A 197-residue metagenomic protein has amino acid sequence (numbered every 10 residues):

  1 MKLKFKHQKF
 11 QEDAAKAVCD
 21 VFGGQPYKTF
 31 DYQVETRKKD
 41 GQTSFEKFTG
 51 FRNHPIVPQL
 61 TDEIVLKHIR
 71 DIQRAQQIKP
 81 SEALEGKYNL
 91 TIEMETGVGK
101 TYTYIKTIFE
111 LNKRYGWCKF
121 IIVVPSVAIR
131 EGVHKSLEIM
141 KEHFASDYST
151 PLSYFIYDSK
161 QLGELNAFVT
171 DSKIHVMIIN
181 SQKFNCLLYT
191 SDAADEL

Functional and structural regions predicted by a protein language model:
M1-Q73: Helicase-associated low-complexity/disordered flanking segments
Q11, Y104, V133, I178-N180: Conserved structural-core and active-site-/substrate-pathway-adjacent residues in large, well-folded domains of enzymes
R70-A83: Pre-Walker A adenine-sensing motif
K87-Y104: Walker A/P-loop
Y102-Y115: Walker A/P-loop NTP-binding motif
C118-M140: Conserved Walker A/P-loop ATP-binding site and its immediately adjacent core in helicase/helicase-like ATPase domains
D147-L188: Inter-Walker segment of RecA-like/P-loop motor cores
Y189-L197: Conserved small/polar residues in nucleotide/adenosyl-binding loops
